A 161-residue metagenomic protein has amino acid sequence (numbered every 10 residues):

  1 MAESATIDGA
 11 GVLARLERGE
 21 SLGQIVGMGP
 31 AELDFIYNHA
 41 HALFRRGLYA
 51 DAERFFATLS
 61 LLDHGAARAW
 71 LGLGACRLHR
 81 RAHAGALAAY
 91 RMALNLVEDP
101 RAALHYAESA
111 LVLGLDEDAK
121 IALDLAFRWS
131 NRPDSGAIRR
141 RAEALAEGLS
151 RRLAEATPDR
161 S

Functional and structural regions predicted by a protein language model:
G23-L61: Alpha-helical segment of the N-proximal tetratricopeptide repeat
D34, R68, G85, R101-A103 (+1 more regions): Start-of-helix register in tetratricopeptide repeats
H41, A75, E108-A110, G148: Residue-level recognition of tetratricopeptide repeat
N95-P100, A110-D134, E143-E147: TPR/TPR-like (Sel1-like) alpha-helical repeat modules
